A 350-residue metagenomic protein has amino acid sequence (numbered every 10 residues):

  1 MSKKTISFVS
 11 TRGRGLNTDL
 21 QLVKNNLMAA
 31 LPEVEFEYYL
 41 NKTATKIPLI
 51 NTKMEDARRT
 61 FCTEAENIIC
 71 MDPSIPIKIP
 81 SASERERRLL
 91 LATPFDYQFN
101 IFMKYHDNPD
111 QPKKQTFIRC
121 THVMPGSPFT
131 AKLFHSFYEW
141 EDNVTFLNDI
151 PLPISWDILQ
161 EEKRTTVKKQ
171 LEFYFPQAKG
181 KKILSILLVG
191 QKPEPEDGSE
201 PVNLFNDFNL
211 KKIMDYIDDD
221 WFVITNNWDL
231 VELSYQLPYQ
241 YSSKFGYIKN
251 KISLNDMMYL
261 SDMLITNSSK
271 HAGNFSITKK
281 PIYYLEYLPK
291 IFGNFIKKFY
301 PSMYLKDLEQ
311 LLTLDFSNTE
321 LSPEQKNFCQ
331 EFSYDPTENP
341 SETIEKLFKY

Functional and structural regions predicted by a protein language model:
M1-E66, I75-P76, P193: N-terminal pre-catalytic "stem/leader" segment of glycosyltransferase-like enzymes
N17-N26, L147-Q236: Conserved catalytic-core segment of nucleotide-activated headgroup transferases in glycan assembly
Q21, K46-K113: Extended catalytic core of nucleotide-activated donor transferases of GT-like folds
N51-A65, I224-G273: Donor nucleotide-activated moiety binding/catalytic core segment of transferases that use nucleotide-activated donors
P73-P94, H135, K251-G293: A donor-sugar binding/catalytic signature common to diverse glycosyltransferases and related nucleotide-sugar
Q98-F99, Y105, P112-P195, E324-N327: A nucleotide-sugar donor-handling region in carbohydrate enzymes
P238-Y241, K270-P336: Catalytic binding pocket for nucleotide-activated donors in carbohydrate/polymer assembly enzymes
D335-Y350: C-terminal alpha-helical cap of glycosyltransferases
